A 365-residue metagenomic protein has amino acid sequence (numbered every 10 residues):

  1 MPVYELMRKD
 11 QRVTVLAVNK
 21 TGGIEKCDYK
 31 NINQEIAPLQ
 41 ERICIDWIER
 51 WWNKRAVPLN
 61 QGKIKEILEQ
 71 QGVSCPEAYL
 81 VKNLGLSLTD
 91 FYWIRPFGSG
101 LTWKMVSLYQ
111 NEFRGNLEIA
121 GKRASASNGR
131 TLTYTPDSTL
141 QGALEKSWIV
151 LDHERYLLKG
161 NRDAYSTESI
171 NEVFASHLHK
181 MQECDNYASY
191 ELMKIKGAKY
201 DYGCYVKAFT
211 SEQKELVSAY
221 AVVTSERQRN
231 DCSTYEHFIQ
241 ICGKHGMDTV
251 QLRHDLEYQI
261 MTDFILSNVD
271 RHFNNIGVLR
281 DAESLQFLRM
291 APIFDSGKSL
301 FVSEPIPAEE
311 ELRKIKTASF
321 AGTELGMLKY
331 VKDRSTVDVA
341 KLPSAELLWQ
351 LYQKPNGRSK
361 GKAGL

Functional and structural regions predicted by a protein language model:
M1-M261, I265, L279-L365: Phosphate/dinucleotide-binding and metal-coordinating scaffold of catalytic cores in nucleotide-dependent enzymes
D263-N268, F273: Catalytic-loop of the protein kinase fold
H272, G277-R280: Conserved protein-kinase catalytic-loop segment immediately C-terminal to the catalytic Asp of the HRD motif
